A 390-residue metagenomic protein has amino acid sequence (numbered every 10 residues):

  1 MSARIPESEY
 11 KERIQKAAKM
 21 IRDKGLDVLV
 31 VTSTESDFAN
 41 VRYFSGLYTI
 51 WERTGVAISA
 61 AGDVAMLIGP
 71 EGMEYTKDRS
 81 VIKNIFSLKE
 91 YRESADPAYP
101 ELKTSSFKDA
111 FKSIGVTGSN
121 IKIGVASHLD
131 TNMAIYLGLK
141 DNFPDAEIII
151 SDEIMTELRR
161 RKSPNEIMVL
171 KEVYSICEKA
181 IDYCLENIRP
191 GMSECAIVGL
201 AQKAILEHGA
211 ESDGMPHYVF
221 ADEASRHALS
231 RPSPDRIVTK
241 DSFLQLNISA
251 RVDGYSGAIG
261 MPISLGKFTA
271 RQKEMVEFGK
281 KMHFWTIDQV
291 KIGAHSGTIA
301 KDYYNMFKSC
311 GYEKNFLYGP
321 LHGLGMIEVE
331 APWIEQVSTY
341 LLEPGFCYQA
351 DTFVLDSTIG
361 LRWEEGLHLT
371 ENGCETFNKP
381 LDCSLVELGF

Functional and structural regions predicted by a protein language model:
M1-F390: Active-site neighborhoods and metal-handling regions in enzymes and metal-associated proteins
